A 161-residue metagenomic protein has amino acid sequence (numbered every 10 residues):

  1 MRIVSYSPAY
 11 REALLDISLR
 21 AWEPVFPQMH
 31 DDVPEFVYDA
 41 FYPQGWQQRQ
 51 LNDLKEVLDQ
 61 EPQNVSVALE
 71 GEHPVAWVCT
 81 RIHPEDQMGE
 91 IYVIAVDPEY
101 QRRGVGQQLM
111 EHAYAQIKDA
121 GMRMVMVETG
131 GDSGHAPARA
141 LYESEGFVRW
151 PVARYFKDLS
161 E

Functional and structural regions predicted by a protein language model:
M1-R2: Extreme N-terminal starter segment of soluble prokaryotic enzymes
S5-Y92, D97, M110-E111, Q116 (+2 more regions): Acetyl-CoA-dependent GNAT
R81, E128, A153: Conserved residues at the C-terminal ends of beta-strands
Q101, M126-A138, F156-S160: Conserved beta-strand-loop-alpha-helix junction that forms the acyl-donor binding cleft
G104: Conserved G/P- and acidic residue-centered "switch" motifs that form tight phosphate/ATP-binding loops in soluble
Q107: Residues forming the Rossmann-fold NAD(P)(H) cofactor-binding site
R123, V148: Short acidic/polar active-site loop segments enriched in Thr and Asp
Y142, F147: Conserved active-site tyrosine of GNAT-family acetyltransferases
